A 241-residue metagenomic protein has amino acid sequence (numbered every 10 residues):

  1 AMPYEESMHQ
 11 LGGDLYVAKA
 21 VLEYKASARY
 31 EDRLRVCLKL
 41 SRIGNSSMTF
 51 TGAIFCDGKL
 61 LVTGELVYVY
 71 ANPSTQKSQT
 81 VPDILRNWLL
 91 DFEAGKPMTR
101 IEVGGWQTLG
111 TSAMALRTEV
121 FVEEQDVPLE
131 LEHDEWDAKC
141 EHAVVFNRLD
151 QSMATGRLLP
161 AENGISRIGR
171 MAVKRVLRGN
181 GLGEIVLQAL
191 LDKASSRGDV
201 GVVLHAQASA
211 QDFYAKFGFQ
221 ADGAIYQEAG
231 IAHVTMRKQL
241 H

Functional and structural regions predicted by a protein language model:
Y24, A28-R33, S41-G95, A215-K216 (+1 more regions): HotDog/MaoC-like acyl-thioester-processing domains
Y30, L34, L60-V62, K139 (+1 more regions): Glycine-rich acetyl-CoA-binding "A-motif" of GNAT/NAT acetyltransferases
M48, P160-G169, R178-G179, E228-A232: A conserved beta-turn-beta hairpin within the catalytic core of GNAT-like acetyltransferases that forms part
E65, V144, Q151-P160, G164-A172: Conserved beta-strand in the GNAT
P97-H142, F146-Q151: Short amphipathic alpha-helix that is part of the acyltransferase structural core
V173, G179-D192: Conserved acetyl-CoA-binding loop-helix of GNAT-fold acetyltransferases
L187, D192-Q207: Conserved GNAT acetyl-CoA-binding A-motif
V203-H205, A215, Q220-R237: Conserved catalytic-core motifs of GNAT/GCN5-like acyltransferases
